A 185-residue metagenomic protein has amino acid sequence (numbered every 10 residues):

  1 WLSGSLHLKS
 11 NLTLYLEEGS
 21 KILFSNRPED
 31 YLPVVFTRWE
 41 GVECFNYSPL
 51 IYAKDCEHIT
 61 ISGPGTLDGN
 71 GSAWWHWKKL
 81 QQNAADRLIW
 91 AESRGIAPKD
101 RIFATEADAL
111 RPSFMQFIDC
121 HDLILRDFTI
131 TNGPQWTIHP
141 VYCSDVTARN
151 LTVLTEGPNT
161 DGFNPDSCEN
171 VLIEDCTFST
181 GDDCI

Functional and structural regions predicted by a protein language model:
W1-I185: Extracellular/periplasmic carbohydrate-active domains that bind, remodel, or depolymerize complex polysaccharides
